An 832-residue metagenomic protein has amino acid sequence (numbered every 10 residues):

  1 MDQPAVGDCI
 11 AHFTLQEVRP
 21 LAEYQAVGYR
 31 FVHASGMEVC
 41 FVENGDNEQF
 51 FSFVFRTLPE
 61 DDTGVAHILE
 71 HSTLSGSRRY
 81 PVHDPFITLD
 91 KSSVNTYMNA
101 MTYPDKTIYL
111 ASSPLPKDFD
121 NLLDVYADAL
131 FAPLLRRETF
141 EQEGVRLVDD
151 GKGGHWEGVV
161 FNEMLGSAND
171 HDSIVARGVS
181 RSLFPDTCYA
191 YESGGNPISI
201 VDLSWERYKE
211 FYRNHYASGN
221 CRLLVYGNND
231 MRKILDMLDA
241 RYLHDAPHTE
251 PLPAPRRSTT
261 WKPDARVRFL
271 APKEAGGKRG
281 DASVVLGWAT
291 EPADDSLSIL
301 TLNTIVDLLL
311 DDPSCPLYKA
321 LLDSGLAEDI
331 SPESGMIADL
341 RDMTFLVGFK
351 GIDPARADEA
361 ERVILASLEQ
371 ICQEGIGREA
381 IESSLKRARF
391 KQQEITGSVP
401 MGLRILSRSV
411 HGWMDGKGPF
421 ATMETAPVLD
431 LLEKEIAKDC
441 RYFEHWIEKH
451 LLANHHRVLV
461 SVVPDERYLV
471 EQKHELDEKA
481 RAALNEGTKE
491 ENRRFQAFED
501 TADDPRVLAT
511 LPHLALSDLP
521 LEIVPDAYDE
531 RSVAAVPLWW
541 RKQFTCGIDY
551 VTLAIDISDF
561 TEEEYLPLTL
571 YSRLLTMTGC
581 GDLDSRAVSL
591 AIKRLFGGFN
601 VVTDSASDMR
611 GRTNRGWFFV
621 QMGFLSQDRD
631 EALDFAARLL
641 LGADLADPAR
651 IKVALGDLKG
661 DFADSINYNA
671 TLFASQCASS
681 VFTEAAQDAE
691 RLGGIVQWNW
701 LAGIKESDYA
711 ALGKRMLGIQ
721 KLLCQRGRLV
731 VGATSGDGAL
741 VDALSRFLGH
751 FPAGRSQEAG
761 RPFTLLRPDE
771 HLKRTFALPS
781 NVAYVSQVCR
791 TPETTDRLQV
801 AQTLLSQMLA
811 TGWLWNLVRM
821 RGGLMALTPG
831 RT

Functional and structural regions predicted by a protein language model:
M1-F50: Non-catalytic terminal extensions that flank enzyme cores
D2-P4, G227, S384-K542, N669-R767 (+2 more regions): C-terminal regions of mature proteins
V39-V42, T96-N99, E210-Y212, A271-A275 (+6 more regions): Short beta-strand/turn micro-motifs at beta-sheet edges
V42-G45, S52-V54, F161, L165 (+10 more regions): His/Glu-based metal-binding/catalytic segments typifying zinc-dependent metallopeptidases
N47-L58, D84-A132, T139-L147, S173-I198 (+10 more regions): M16 family metallopeptidases and their MPP-like homologs
V65, L69-T73, Y571: Active-site His/Glu-centered metal-binding helix of metallohydrolases
S72-V82, T578-L583: Catalytic Zn2+-binding segment of zinc metalloproteases
R146-N220, L224-Y242, A246-K273, K278-G280 (+1 more regions): Hydrophobic, small-residue-rich alpha-helical packing segments that form membrane-like cores
